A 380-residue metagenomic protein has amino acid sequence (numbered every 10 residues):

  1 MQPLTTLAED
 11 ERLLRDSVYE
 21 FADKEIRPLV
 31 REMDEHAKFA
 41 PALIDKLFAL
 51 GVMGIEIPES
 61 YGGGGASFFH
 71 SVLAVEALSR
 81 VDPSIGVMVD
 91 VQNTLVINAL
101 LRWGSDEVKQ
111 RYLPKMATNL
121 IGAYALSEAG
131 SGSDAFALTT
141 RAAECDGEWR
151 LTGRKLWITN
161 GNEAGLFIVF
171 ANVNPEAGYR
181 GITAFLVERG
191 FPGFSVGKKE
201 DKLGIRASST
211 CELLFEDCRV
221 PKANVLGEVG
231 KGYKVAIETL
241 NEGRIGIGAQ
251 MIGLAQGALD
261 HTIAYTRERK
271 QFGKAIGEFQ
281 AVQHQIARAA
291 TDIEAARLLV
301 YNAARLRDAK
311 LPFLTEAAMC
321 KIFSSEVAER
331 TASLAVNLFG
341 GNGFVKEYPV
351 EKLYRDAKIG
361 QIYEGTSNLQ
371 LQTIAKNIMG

Functional and structural regions predicted by a protein language model:
M1-V91, W103-V108, T118-N119, G132-A135 (+3 more regions): Alpha-helical interface subdomain recognition
G51, V75-S79, A171, V187-P192 (+1 more regions): Short Ser/Thr-interspersed hydrophobic loop/turn segments at strand-loop and sheet-helix junctions that line or gate
L95-R102: Helix-loop "lid/cap" segments that line or gate small-molecule binding pockets
T118-S127: A short, Trp-centered hydrophobic/proline-enriched beta-strand micro-motif
G130-S133, W157-N160, V173-E176, K202-S209: Short Gly/Pro-enriched turn/cap motifs at secondary-structure boundaries
A137-T139, G190-P221: Flexible, small-/acidic-enriched active-site or ligand-binding loops
E148, T152-V196: A short core secondary-structure module
C211-E238: A short, charged helix-loop
